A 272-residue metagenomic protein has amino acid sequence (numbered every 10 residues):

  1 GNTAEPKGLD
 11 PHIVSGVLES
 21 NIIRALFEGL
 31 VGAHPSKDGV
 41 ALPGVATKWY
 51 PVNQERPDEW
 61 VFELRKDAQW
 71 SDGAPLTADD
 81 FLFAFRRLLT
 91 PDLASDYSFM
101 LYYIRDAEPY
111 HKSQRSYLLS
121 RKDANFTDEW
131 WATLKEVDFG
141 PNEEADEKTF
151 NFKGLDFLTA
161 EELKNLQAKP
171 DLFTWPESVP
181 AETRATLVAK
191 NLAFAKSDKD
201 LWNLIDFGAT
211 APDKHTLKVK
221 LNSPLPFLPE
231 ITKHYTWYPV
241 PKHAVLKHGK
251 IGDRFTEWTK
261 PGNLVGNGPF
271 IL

Functional and structural regions predicted by a protein language model:
G1-E55, V265, F270: N-terminal lobe/hinge region of extracytoplasmic solute-binding protein
T3-P6, V14, P35-S36, Q54 (+7 more regions): Solvent-exposed coil/turn segments that connect beta secondary-structure elements in extracytoplasmic/periplasmic
D10-I13, A74, S95-D96, P229-H234: Short, solvent-exposed loop/turn and secondary-structure capping segments
H12-V14, E63-P75, I205-F207, W258-K260 (+1 more regions): Second-shell loop/turn segments in exported
N21-A25, V40, G44, L76 (+5 more regions): Extracytoplasmic/secreted proteins, especially bacterial periplasmic and envelope-associated proteins
L26, V45, R56-W60, L64 (+4 more regions): Envelope-exposed proteins and targeting segments
H34-S36, K153, A160-F207, D213-T216 (+1 more regions): Gly/Pro-rich hinge or "lid" segments in bacterial periplasmic/extracellular proteins
K48-P180, K218: Aromatic- and charge-enriched surface segment that lines or borders ligand/interaction sites
